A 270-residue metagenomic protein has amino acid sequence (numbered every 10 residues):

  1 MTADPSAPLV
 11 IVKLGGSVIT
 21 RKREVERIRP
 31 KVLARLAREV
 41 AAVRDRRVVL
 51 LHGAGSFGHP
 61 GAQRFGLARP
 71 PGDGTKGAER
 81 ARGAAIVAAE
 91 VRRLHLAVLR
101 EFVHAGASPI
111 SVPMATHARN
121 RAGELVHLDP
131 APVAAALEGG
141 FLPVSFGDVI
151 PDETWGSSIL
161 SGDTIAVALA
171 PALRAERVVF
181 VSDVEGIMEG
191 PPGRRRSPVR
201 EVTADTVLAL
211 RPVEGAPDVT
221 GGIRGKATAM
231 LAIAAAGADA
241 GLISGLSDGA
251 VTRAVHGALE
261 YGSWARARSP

Functional and structural regions predicted by a protein language model:
T2-P270: C-terminal catalytic "cap/lid" subdomain
